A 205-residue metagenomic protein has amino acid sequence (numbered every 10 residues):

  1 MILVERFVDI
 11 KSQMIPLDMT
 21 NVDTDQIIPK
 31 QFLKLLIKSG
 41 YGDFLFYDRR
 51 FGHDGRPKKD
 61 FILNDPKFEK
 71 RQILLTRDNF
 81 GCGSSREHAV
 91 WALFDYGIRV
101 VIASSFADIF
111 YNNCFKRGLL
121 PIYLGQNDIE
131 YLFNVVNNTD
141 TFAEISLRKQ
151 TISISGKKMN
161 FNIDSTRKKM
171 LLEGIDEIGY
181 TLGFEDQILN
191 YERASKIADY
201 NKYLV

Functional and structural regions predicted by a protein language model:
M1-R77, G81-V205: Cytosolic catalytic domains that perform sulfur/thiol-centered chemistry
